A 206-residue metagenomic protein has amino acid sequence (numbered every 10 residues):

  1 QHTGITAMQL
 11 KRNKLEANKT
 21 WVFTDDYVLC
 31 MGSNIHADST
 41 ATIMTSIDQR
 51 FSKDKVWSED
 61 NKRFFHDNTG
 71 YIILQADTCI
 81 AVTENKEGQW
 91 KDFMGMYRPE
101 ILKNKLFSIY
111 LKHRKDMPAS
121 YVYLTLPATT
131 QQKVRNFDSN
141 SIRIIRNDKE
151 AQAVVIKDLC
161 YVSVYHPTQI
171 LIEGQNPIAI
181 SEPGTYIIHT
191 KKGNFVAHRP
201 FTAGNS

Functional and structural regions predicted by a protein language model:
Q1-R63, D67-T69, T78, K86-Q89: Catalytic and substrate-binding regions of extracellular carbohydrate-active enzymes, especially polysaccharide lyases
T6, F107, A119-Y121, Q152: Short beta-strand micro-motifs in enzyme catalytic cores
Q9-K14, Y97-L102, L111-D116: Extracellular beta-rich ligand/substrate-recognition surface
K11, T24, D48, K112 (+3 more regions): A structural detector for beta-sheet-dominated domains
K14-N18, S108-I109, I188: Active-site-adjacent structural elements in folded domains
E59-S108, Y161, L171-I172, A179: Trp/Gly-enriched beta-strand surface patches
K115-P127: Short Pro-Gly-centered flexible turn/kink motifs
L126-S206: Non-catalytic terminal regions with compositionally biased, polar/charged low complexity
